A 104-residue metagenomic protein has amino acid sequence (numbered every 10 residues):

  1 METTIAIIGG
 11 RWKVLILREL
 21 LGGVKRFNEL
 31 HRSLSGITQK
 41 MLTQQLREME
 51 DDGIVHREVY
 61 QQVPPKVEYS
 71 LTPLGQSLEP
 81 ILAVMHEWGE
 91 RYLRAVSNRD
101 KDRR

Functional and structural regions predicted by a protein language model:
M1-M41, Q61-E68, R99: N-terminal helix-turn-helix DNA-binding core of bacterial DNA-binding proteins
T3, R32, Q44, P80-A83 (+1 more regions): Generic recognition of well-ordered alpha-helical segments within structured catalytic/regulatory domains
R18, Q76-R104: Amphipathic alpha-helical dimerization/coiled-coil segments that flank or bridge DNA-binding/regulatory modules
R32, E50-D51: Alpha-helical residues within the helix-turn-helix
L42, L46-M49: Basic amphipathic alpha-helical segments that dock to polyanions
E58: Short beta-strand His + acidic residue motifs that chelate non-heme Fe in jelly-roll/DSBH and cupin folds
Q61-M85: Basic, amphipathic "hinge/linker" alpha-helix immediately C-terminal to the N-terminal HTH DNA-binding motif
